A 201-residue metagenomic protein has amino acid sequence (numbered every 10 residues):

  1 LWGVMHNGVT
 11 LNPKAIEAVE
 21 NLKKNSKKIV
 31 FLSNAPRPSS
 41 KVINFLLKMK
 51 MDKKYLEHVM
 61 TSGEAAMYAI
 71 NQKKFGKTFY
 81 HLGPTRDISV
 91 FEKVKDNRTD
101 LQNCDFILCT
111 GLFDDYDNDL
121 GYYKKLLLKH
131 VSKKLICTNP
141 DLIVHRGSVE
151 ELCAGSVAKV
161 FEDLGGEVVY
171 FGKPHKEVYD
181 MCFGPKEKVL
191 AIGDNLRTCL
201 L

Functional and structural regions predicted by a protein language model:
L1-L201: HAD-like aspartate-dependent phosphatase fold
